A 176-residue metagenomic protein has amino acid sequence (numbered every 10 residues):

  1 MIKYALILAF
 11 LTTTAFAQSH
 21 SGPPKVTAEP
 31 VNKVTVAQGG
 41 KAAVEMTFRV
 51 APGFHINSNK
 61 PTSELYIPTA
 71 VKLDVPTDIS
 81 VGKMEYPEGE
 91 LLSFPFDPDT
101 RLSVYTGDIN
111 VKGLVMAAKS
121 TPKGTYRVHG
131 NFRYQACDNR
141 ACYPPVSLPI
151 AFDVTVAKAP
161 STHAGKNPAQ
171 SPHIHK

Functional and structural regions predicted by a protein language model:
I2-T13: Sec-dependent N-terminal signal peptides
A17-K176: Extracellular/lumen-exposed scaffold segments
